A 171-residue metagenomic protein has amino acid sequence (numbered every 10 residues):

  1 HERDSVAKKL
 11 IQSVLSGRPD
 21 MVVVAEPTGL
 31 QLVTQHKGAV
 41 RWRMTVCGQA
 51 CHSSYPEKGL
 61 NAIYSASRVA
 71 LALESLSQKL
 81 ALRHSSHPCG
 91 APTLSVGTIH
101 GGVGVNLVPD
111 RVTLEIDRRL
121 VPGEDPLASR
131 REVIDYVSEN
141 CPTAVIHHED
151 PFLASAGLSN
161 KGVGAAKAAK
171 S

Functional and structural regions predicted by a protein language model:
H1-S75: Fold-level recognition of mixed alpha/beta catalytic cores in primary-metabolism enzymes, strongest
R43-S171: Metal-dependent amide/peptide-bond hydrolase catalytic core, centered on the "pita-bread" metallohydrolase fold
